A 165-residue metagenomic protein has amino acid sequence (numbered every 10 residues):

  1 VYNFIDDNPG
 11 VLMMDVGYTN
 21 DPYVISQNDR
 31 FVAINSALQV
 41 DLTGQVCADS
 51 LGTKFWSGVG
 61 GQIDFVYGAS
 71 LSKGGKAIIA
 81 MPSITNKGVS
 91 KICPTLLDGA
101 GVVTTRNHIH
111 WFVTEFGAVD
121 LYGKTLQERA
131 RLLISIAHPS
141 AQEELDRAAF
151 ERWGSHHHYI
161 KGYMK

Functional and structural regions predicted by a protein language model:
V1-K165: Conserved phosphate- and dinucleotide-binding cores of soluble alpha/beta proteins, encompassing both enzyme active
